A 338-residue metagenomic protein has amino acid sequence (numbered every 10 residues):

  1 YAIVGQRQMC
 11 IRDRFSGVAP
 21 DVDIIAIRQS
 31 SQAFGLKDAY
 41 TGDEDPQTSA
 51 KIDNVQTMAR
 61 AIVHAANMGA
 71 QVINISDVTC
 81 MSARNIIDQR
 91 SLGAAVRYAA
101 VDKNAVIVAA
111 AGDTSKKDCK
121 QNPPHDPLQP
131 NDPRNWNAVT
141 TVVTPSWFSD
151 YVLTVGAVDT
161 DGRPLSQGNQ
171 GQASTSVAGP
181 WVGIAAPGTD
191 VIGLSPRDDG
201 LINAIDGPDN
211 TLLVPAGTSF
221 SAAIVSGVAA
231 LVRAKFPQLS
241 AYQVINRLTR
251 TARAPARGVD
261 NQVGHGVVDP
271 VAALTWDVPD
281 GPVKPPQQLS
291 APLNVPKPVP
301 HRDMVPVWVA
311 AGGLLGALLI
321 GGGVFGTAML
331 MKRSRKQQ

Functional and structural regions predicted by a protein language model:
Y1-R7, I11: Single conserved hydrophobic/aromatic residue that forms the stacking wall/gate of nucleotide- or nucleobase-binding
R12-D13, H64, M68, S76 (+5 more regions): Structured segments of extracytoplasmic/periplasmic soluble domains in secreted or envelope-associated proteins
F15-Q47, M68-D77, L239-A252: Short helix-loop-beta-strand segments that form the rim/entrance of peptidase-like active sites
P20-I25, N67-I73, V101-I107, S149-T154 (+1 more regions): Loop/turn elements at helix/coil->beta-strand transitions in domains of secreted/extracellular proteins
S30-F34, V78-A83, D113-K117, V158-R163 (+3 more regions): Solvent-exposed loop/turn segments at secondary-structure junctions within structured extracellular/periplasmic domains
F34-T144, L213-A216, F220: Substrate-binding/access-modulating region of protease and related hydrolase catalytic domains
R134-A230: Extracellular S/T/G-rich loop segment that most often corresponds to the catalytic His/Ser-adjacent loop
F236-K336: C-terminal subdomain of the subtilisin-like protease fold in secreted/lumenal serine endopeptidases
